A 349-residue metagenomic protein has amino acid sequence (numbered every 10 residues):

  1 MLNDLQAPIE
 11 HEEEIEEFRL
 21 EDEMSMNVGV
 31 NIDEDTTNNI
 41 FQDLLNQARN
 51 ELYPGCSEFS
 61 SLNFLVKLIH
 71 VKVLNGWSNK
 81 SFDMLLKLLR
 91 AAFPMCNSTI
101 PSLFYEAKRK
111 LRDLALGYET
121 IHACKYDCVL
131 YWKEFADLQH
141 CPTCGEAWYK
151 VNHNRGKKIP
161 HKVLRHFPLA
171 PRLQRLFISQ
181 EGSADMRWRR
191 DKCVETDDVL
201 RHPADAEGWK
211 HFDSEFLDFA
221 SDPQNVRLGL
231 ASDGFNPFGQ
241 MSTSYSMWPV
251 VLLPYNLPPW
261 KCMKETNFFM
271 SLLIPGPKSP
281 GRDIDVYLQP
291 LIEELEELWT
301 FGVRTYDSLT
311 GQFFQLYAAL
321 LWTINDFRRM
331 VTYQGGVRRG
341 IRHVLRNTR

Functional and structural regions predicted by a protein language model:
M1, E14, E23, D35-T36 (+4 more regions): Hydrophobic secondary-structure block in the mid-to-C-terminal portion of proteins
M1-V66, G76: Acidic, serine/threonine- and proline/glycine-rich intrinsically disordered low-complexity regions
P8-H11, Q47-E51, V71, M95 (+2 more regions): Surface-exposed polar/charged interaction patches
Q42-Q47, E58-I69, L86-L88, H122 (+1 more regions): Surface-exposed beta-strand-to-loop junctions that form interaction patches on eukaryotic regulatory domains
L74-K87: Double-stranded DNA-binding cores of transcription factors and transposases
A91, N97-R349: Domain-level cores of phosphate- or acyl-group-handling catalytic modules
